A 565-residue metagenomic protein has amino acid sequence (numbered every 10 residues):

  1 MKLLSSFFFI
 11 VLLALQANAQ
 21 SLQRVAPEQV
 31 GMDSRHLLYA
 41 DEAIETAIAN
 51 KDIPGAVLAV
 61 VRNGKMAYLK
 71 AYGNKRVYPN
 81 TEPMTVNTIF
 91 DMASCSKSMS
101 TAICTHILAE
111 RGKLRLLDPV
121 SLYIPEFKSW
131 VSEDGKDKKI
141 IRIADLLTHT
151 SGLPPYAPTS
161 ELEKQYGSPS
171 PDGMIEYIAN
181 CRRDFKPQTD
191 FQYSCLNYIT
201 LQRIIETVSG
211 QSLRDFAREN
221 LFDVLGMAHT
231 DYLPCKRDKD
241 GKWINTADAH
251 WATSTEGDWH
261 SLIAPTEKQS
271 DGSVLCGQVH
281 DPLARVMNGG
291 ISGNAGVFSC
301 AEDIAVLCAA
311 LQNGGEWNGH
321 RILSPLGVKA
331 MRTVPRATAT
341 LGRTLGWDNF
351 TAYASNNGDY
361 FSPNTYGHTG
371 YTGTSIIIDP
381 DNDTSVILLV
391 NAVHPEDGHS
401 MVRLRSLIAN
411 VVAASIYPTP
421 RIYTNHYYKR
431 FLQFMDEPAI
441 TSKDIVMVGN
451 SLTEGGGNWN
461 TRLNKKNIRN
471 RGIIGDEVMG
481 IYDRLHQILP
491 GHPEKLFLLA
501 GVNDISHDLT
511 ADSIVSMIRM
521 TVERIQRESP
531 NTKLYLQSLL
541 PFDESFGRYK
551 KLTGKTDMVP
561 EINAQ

Functional and structural regions predicted by a protein language model:
M1-S21: Bacterial Sec-dependent N-terminal signal peptides
V25-F90, K113, S129-W130, E176-N180 (+1 more regions): Short, conserved catalytic-motif segment at the N-terminal edge
L38-I44, L58, G64-M66, D91-L117 (+4 more regions): Active-site SXXK
L116-S132, D223-L225: Short, glycine/proline-biased beta-turn/loop segments that scaffold the active-site neighborhood
S132-N364: Short, surface-exposed loop or secondary-structure junction motifs that flank catalytic or metal-binding residues
T369-P418: Structured C-terminal helix/loop/strand segments within mature extracytoplasmic catalytic/sensor domains
Y417-V448, T453-R462: N-terminal secretory targeting modules
T461-N467, Y482-Q565: Alpha-helical cap/lid subdomain in secreted, periplasmic, or secretory-pathway luminal O-acyl-processing enzymes
